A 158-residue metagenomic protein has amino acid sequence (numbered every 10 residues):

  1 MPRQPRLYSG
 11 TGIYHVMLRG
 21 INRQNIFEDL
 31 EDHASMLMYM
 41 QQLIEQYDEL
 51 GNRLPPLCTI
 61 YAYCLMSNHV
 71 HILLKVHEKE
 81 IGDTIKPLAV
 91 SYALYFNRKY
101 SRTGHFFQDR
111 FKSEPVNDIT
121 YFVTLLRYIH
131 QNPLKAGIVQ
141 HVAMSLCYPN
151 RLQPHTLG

Functional and structural regions predicted by a protein language model:
M1-G158: Short catalytic/metal-binding and nucleic-acid-binding patches
